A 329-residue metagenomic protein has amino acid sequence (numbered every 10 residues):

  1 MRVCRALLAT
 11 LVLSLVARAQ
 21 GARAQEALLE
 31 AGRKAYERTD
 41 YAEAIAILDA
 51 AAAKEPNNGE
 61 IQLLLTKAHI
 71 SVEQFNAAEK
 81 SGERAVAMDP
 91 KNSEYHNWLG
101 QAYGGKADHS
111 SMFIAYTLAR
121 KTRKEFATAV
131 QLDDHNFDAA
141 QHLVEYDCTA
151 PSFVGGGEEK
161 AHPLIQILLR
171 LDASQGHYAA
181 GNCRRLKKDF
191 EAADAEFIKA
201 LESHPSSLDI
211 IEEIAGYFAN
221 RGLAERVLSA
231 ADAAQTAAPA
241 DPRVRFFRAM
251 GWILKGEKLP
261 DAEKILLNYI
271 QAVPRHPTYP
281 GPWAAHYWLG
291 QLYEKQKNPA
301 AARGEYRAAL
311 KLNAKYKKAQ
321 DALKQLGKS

Functional and structural regions predicted by a protein language model:
Q20-K67, S71: N-terminal leader/linker segments that initiate helical-solenoid repeat arrays
Q25, G59-E60, S93-E94, F137-D138 (+5 more regions): Helix-start (N-cap) detector for alpha-helical repeat units in TPR-like alpha-solenoids, especially tetratricopeptide
R33, K67, Q101, D108 (+7 more regions): Residue-level recognition of tetratricopeptide repeat
R38, V72, K106, A150 (+5 more regions): Structural motif corresponding to the intra-repeat A-B loop/turn of tetratricopeptide repeats
L64-K67, W98, H142, A179 (+4 more regions): Canonical tetratricopeptide repeat
